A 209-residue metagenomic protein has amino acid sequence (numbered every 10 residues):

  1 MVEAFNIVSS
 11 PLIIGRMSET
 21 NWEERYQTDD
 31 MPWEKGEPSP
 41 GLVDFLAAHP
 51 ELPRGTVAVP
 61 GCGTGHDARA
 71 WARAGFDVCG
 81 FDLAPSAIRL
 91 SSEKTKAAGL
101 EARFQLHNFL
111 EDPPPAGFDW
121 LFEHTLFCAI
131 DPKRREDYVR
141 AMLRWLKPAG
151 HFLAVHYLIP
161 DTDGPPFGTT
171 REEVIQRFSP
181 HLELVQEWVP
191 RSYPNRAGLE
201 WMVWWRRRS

Functional and structural regions predicted by a protein language model:
M1-R16, T169: N-terminal amphipathic/basic-hydrophobic helices that include classical n-h-c signal peptides and signal-anchor
I14-A58, G63-A116, I130-S209: Class I (Rossmann-like) S-adenosyl-L-methionine-dependent methyltransferase catalytic domain, capturing the SAM-binding
D119: Conserved acidic residues
F122: A conserved beta-strand element that flanks and buttresses the S-adenosyl-L-methionine
T125-A129: Short catalytic micro-motifs in class I SAM-dependent methyltransferases
